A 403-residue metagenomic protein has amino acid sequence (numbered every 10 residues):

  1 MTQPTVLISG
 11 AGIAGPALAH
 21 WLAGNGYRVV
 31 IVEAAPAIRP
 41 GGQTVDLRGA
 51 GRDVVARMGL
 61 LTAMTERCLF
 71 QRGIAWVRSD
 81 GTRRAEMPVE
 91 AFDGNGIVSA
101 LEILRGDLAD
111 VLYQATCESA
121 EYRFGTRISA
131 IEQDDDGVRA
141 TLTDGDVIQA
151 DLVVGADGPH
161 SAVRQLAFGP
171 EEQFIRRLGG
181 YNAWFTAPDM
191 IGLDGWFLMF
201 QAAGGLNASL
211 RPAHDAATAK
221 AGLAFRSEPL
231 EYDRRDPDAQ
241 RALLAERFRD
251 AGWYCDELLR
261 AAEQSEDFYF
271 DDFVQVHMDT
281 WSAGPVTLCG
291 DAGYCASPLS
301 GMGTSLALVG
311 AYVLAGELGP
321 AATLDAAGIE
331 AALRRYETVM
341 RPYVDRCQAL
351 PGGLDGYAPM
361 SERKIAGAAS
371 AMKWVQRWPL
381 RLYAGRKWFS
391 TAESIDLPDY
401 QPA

Functional and structural regions predicted by a protein language model:
T2-P4, E66, G81, S300 (+1 more regions): C-terminal helical "tail/cap" subdomain of flavin- and related membrane-associated enzymes
T2-V6, A23, R48-W184, E228-R247 (+2 more regions): Conserved N-terminal helical subregion
L7-P36, V154-G155, A183, L243 (+1 more regions): Conserved mid-domain beta->alpha element of the FAD-binding
E33-P36, V89-G96, R226-L230, P351-L354 (+1 more regions): Short glycine/proline- and charge-enriched loop/turn segments that cap or connect secondary-structure elements
T62, D189-G195, L230-E231, Y254 (+1 more regions): Short helix-loop capping/hinge motifs at secondary-structure junctions, enriched in acidic/polar residues
S161, N182-W184, G205-A208, G293-Y294: Histidine-centered metal-chelating micro-motifs
F185, G195-L230, F248: Active-site substrate-recognition segment that forms the wall of the catalytic cavity or substrate channel
D233-D267, I329, T338: Flavin-binding catalytic cores
